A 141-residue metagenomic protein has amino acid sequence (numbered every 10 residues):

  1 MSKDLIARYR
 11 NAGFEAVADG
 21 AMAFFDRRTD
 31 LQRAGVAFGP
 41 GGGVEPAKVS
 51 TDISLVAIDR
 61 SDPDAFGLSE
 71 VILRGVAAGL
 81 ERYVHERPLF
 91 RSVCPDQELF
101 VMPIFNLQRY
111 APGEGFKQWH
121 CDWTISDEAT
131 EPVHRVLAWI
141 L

Functional and structural regions predicted by a protein language model:
M1-L141: Fe(II)/2-oxoglutarate oxygenase catalytic core
